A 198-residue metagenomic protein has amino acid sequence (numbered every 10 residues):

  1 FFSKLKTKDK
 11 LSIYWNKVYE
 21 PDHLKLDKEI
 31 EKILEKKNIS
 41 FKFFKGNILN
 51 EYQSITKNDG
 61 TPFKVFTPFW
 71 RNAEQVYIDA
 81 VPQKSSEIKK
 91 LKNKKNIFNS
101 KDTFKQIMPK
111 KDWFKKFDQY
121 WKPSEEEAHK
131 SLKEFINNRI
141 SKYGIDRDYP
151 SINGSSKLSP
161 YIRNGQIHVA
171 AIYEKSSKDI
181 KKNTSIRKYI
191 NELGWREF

Functional and structural regions predicted by a protein language model:
F1-V81, S185: Trp/Phe/Arg-rich N-terminal binding region typifying the photolyase-homology
P62-E197: Glycine/tryptophan-enriched, flexible segments
